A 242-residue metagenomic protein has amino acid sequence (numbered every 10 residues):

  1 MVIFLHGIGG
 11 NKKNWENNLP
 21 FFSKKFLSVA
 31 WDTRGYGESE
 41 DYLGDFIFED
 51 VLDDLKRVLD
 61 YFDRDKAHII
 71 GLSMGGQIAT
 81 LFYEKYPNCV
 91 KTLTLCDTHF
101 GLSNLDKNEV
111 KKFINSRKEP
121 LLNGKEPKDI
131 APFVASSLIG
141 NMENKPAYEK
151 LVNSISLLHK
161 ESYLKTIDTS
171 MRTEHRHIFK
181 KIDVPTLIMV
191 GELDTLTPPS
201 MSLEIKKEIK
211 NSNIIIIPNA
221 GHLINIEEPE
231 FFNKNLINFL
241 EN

Functional and structural regions predicted by a protein language model:
M1-G44: Conserved HGGG/HGGXW glycine-rich cap/lid loop of the alpha/beta-hydrolase fold
D50-A67: Conserved acidic catalytic loop of the alpha/beta-hydrolase fold
G71, G75, A79: Gly/Ala-rich beta-loop-alpha elbow adjacent to hydrolase catalytic centers
T80-K85, K91-N123: Flexible "cap/lid" loop of the alpha/beta hydrolase fold
L105-K111, G124-K180: Conserved alpha/beta-hydrolase catalytic His-Asp/Glu region
I182, I188-V190, D194: Short beta-strand/loop motif that positions the catalytic acidic residue of the alpha/beta-hydrolase fold
P199, L203-L223: Catalytic histidine neighborhood in serine/cysteine hydrolases with alpha/beta-hydrolase-type architecture
A220-P229, N233: Catalytic histidine-centered segment of alpha/beta-hydrolase-like enzymes
